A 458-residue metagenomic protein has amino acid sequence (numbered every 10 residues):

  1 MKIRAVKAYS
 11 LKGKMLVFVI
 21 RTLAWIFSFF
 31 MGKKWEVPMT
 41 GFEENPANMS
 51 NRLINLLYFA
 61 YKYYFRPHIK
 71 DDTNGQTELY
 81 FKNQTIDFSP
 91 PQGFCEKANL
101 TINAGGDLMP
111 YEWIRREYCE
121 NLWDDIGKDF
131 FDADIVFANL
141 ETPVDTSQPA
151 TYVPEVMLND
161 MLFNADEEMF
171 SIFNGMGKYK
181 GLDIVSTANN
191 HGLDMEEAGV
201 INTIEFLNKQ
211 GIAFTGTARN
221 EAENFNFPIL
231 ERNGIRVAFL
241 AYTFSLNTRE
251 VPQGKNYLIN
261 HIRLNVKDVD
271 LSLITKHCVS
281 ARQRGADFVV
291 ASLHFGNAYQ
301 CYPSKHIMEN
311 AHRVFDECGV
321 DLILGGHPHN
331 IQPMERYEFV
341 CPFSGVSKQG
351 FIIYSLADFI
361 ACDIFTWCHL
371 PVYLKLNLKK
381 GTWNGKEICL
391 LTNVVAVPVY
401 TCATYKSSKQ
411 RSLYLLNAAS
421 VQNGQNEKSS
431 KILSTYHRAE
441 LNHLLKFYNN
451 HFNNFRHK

Functional and structural regions predicted by a protein language model:
K2-L57, F65-K97, F365-K458: A short C-terminal boundary segment appended to hydrolase-like catalytic domains
I3-A188, E196, T203: N-terminal catalytic scaffold of extracellular/periplasmic and nuclease hydrolases that process anionic headgroups
A104-G106, V136-E141, K180-N190, T215-A218 (+3 more regions): Active-site neighborhood of phospho(di)ester-bond hydrolases with catalytic His/Asp-centered motifs
Y111-W113, V144-S147, N190-I204, G216 (+5 more regions): Active-site environment of divalent metal-dependent phosphoester hydrolases
D124, V156-N164, E231-V289: Binuclear metal-dependent hydrolase catalytic cores centered on His/Asp/Glu-rich metal-binding motifs
A133-T146, N189, T275-Y302: Short acidic, glycine-rich surface-loop motifs adjacent to enzyme active sites
S147-G175, R284-G319: Active-site-proximal segments of metal-dependent phosphoesterases and phosphodiesterases across multiple
G181-I184, P303-L374: Conserved beta-sheet core of the metallophosphoesterase superfamily
